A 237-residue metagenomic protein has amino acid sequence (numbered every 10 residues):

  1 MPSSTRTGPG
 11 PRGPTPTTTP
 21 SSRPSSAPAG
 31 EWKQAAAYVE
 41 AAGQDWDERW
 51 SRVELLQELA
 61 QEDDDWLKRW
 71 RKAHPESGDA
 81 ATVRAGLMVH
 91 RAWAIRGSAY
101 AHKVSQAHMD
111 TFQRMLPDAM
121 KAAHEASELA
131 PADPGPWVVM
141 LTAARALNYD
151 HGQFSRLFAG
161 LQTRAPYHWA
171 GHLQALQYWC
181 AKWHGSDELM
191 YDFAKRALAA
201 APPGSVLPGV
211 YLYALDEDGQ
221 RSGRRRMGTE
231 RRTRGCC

Functional and structural regions predicted by a protein language model:
M1-H74: Extreme N-terminal leader/anchor segments
D45-A73, L87-A126, A132, P136-T163 (+2 more regions): Short coil/linker segments at helix-helix boundaries
S77-D79, H168-A170: Beta-sheet entry/capping signal
G78-H90: Extended, hydrophobic/aromatic-rich amphipathic alpha-helical segments that build helical scaffolds
S205: Charge-dense polyanion-binding interfaces
